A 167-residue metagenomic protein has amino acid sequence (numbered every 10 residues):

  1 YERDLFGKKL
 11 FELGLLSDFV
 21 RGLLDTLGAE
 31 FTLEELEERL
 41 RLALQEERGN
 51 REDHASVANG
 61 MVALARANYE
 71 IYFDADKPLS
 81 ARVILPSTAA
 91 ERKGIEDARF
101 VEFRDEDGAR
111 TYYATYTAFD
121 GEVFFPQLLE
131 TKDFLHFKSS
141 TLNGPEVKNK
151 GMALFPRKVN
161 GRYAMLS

Functional and structural regions predicted by a protein language model:
Y1-S167: Beta-propeller domains
